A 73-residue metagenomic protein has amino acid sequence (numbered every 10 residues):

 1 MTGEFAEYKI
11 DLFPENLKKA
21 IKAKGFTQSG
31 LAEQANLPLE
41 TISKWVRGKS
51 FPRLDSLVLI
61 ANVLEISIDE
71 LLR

Functional and structural regions predicted by a protein language model:
M1-G25: A short, Lys/Arg-rich alpha-helix, primarily the initiator
A20, Q34, W45: Residues in the recognition helix of alpha-helical DNA-binding motifs
A23, Q34, V63: Residues within the alpha-helical elements of helix-turn-helix
L31-A32, I60: Short alpha-helical "recognition helix" segments of helix-turn-helix
L37-P52: Recognition helix of helix-turn-helix/homeodomain-like DNA-binding domains that insert into the DNA major groove
D55-E70: DNA major-groove recognition helix of helix-turn-helix/homeodomain DNA-binding modules
R73: Phosphate-coordinating loops and pocket residues in cytosolic domains that bind phosphorylated ligands
